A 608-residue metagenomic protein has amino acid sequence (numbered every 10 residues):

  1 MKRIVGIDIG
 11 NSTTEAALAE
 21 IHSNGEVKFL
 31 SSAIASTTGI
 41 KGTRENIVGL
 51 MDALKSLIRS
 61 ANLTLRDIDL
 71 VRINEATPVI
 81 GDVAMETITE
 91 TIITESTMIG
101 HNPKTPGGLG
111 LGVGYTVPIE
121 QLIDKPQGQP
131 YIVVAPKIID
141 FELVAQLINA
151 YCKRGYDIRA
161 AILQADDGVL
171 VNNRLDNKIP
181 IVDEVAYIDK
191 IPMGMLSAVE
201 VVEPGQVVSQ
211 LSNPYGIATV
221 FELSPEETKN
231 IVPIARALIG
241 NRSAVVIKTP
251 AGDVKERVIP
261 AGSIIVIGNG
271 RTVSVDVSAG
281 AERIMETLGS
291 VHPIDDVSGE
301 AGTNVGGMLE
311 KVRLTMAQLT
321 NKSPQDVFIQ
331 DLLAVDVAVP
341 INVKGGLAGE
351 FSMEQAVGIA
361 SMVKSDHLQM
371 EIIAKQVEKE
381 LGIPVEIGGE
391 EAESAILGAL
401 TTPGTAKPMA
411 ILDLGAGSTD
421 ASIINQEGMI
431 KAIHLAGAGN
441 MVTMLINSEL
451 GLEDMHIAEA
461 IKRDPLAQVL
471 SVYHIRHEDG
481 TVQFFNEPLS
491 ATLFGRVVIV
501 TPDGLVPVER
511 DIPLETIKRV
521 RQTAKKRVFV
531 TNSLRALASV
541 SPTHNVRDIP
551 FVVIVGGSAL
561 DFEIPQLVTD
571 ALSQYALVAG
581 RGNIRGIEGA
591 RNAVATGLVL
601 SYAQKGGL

Functional and structural regions predicted by a protein language model:
M1-I9, I21-K28, A35-L70, E75-M409 (+2 more regions): Nucleotide/phosphate-binding catalytic cleft detector across ATP-hydrolyzing and phosphate-transferring enzymes
G10-T13, G415-G417: Short flexible coil/turn linkers enriched for glycine and charged/polar residues that connect secondary-structure
T14-E20, T419-I424: Short beta-strand scaffold segments in enzyme catalytic cores
E26-T38, R44, K407-L452: Glycine-rich phosphate-binding loop of actin/hexokinase-like ATP-binding domains
D157, G451-D454: Helix N-cap / loop-to-helix initiation motif
L414, I423, H434, K462 (+1 more regions): Active-site proximal loops enriched in glycine and acidic residues that flank catalytic Cys/His/Asp and coordinate
D454-H477: A short helix-loop
